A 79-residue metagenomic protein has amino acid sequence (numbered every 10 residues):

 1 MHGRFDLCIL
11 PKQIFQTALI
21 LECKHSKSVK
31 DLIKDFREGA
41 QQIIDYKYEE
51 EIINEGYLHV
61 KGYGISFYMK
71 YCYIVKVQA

Functional and structural regions predicted by a protein language model:
M1-A79: Structural signature of nuclease core domains in nucleic-acid processing machines
